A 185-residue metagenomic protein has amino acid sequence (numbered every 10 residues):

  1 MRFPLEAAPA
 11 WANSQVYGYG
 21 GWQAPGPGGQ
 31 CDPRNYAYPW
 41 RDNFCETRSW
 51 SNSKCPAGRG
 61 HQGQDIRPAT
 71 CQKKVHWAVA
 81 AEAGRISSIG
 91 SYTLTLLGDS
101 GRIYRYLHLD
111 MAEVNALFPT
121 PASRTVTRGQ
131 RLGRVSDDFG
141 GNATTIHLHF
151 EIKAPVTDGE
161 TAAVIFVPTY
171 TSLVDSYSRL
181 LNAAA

Functional and structural regions predicted by a protein language model:
M1-T93, L97, R128, D137 (+1 more regions): Surface-exposed, glycine-biased beta-strand/turn segments
N13, Y19, F44, K74 (+6 more regions): Generic preference for hydrophobic/aromatic residues in regular secondary structure cores
P33, T47-N52, P56, L117-S123 (+1 more regions): Intrinsically disordered, low-complexity coil segments
Q62-I66, L97-G98, A122-A185: Conserved, short, structured surface segments that act as functional micro-motifs
C71, M111, P155: Residue-level marker of positions within ordered structural domains that often coincide with functionally constrained
V75-P121, G141-E151: Zn2+-dependent peptidoglycan hydrolase active-site motif and core
